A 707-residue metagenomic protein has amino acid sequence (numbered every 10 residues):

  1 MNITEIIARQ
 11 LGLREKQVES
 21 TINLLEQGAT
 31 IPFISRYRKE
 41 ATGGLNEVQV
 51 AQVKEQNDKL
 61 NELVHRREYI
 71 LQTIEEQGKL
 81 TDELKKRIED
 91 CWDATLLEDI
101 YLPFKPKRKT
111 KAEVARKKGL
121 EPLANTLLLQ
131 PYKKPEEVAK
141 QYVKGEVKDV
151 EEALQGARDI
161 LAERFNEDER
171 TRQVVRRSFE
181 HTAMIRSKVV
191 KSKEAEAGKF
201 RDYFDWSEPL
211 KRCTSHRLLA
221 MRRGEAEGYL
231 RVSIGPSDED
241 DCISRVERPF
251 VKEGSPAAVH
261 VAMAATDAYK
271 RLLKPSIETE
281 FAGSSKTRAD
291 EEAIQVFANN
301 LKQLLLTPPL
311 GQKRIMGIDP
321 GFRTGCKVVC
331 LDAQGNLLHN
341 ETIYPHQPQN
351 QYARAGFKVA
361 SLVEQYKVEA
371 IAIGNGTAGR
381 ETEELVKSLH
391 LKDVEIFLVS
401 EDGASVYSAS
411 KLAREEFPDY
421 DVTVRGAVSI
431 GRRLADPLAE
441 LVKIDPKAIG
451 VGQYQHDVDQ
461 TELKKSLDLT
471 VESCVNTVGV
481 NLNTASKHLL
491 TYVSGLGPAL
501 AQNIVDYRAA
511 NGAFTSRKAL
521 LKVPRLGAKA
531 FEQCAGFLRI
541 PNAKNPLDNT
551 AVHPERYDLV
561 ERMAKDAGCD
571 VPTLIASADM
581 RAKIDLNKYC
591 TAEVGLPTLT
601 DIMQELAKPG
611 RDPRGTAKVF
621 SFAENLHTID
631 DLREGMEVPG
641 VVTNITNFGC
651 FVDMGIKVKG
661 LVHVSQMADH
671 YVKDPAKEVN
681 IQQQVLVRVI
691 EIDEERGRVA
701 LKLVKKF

Functional and structural regions predicted by a protein language model:
M1-E19, E26: Generic start-of-chain signal for non-secretory N-termini
I3, E55, E62-K79, E89 (+7 more regions): Long, highly charged, low-complexity intrinsically disordered interaction regions that mediate electrostatic DNA/RNA
N23-E26, P103, V114-K117, A220-G224 (+15 more regions): Replace "in large, NTP-powered and nucleic-acid-processing enzymes" with "in large, NTP-powered factors and other
Y37-K39, L128, S237, P320 (+11 more regions): Short, ordered loop/turn segments at secondary-structure junctions
Q49-Q52, K59, L63-T73, Q77-G317 (+2 more regions): Duplex nucleic acid-engaging cores and interfaces of nucleic-acid transaction enzymes
T73, R87, E98-I100, G224-D238 (+3 more regions): Structured, non-catalytic alpha/beta "coupling" segments that mediate domain-domain communication and provide generic
R177-M184, I318-F322, G376-E381, V399-V406 (+5 more regions): A glycine-rich phosphate-binding loop feature that marks nucleotide/adenosyl-phosphate handling sites
I540-F707: Single-stranded RNA-binding regions, centering on S1/OB-family and related RNA-binding modules
